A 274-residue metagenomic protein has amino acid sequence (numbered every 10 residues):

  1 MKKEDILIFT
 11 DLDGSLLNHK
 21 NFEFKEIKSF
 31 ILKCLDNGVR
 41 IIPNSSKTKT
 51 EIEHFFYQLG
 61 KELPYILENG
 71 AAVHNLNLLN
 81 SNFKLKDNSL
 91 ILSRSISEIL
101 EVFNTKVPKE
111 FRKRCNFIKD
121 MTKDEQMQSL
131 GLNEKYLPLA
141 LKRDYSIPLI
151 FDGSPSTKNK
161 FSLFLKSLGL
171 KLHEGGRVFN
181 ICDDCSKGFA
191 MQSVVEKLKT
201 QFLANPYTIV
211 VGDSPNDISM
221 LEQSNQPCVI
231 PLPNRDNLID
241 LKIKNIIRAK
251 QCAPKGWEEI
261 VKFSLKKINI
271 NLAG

Functional and structural regions predicted by a protein language model:
K2-I42, W257: N-terminal glycine-/serine-/threonine-rich phosphate-binding loop
K2-L7, F24, V178-G274: Mg2+-dependent phosphoryl-transfer enzymes with acidic/Ser/Thr/Gly-rich catalytic loops
N21-V39, I96, N159, D184-E196 (+1 more regions): Short, acidic loop-to-helix structural element flanking the phosphoryl-transfer center in phosphate-processing enzymes
E23-K119: Active-site phosphate-binding/coordination module
L35-D36, K166, E222: Anion (oxyanion) recognition and catalysis
E62-E68, K135-L137, P227-L232: Short hydrophobic/aromatic-enriched beta-strand-loop microsegments
K106-I209, P215-N216: Conserved acidic, metal-coordinating active-site core of Asp-based, Mg2+-dependent phosphoryl-transfer enzymes
